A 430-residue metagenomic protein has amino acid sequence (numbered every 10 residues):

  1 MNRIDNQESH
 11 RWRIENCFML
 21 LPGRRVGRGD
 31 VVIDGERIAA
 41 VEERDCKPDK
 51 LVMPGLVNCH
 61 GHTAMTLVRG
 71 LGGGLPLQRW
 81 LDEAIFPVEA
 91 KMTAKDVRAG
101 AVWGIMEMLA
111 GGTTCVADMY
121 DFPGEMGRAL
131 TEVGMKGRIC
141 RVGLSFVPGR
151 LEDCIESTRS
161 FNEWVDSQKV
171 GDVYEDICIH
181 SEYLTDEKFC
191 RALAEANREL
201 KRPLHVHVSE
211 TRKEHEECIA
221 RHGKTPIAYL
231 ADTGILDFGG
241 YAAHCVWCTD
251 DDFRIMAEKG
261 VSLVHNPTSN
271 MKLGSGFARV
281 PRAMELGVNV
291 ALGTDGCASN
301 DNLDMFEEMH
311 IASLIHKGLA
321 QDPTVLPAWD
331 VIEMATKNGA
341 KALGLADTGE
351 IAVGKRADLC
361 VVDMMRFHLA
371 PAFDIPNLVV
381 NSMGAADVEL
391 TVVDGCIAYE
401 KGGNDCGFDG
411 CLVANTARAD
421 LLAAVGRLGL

Functional and structural regions predicted by a protein language model:
M1-G29, I33-D34, A335-L430: Active-site microenvironment of metallo-dependent hydrolases
E8-I14, A40-W80, V102, M106-A110: Replace "His-x-His-based motif
C17, V31, E36, D49 (+15 more regions): Divalent metal-coordination and catalytic microenvironments
L67-A99, M106, V133-V147, R212-D237 (+3 more regions): Active-site gating loops and adjacent loop-to-helix segments of metal-dependent hydrolytic enzymes
R69-M135, S157-Q168, A417-L422, G426: Alpha-helical scaffold segments that flank or form the walls of functional sites
E125-V246: Metal-coordinating catalytic core of metallo-dependent amide/deamination hydrolases
E210-G240, C245-E258, M271-R282, G296-E307: Catalytic core of soluble alpha/beta enzymes
D232-G239, P281-R366, S382-M383: His/Asp/Glu-enriched, well-ordered alpha-helical/loop segment that forms or immediately abuts the divalent-metal
